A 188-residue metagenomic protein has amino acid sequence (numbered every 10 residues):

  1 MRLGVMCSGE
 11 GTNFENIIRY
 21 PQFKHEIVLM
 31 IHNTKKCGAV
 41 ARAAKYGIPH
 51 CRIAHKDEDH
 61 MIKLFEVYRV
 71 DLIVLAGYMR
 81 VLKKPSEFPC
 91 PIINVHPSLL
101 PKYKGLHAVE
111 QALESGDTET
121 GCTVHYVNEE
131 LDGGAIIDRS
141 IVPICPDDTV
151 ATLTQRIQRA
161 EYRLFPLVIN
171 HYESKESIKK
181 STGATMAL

Functional and structural regions predicted by a protein language model:
M1-L188: One-carbon transfer enzymes
